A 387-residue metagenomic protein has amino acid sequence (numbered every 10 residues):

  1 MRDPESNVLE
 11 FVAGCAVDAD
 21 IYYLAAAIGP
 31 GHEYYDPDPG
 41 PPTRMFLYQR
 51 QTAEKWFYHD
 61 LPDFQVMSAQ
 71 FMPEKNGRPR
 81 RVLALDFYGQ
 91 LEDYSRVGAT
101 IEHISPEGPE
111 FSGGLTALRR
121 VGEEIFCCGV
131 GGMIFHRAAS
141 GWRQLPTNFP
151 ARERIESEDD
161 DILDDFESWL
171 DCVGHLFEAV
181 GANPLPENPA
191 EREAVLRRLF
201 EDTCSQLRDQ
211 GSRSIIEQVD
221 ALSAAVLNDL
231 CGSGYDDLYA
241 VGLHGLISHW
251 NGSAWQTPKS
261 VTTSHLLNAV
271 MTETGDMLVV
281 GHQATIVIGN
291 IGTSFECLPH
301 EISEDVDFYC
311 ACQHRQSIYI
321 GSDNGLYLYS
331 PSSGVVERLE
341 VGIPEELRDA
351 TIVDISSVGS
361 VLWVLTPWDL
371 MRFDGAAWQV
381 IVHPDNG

Functional and structural regions predicted by a protein language model:
M1-G387: Residue-level hotspots at or immediately adjacent to binding/recognition sites across diverse folds
